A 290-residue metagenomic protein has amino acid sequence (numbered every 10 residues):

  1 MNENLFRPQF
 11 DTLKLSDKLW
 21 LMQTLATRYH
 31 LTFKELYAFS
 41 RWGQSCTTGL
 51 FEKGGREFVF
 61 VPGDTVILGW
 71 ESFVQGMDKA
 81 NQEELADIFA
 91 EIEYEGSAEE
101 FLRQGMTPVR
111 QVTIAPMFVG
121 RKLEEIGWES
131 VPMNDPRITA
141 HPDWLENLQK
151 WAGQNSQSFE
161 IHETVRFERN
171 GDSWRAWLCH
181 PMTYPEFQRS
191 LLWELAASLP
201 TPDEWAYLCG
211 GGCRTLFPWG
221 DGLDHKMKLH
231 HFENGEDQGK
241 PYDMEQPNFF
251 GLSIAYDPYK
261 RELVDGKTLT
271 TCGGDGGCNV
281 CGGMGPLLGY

Functional and structural regions predicted by a protein language model:
M1-S198: Extended beta-strand/loop cores of jelly-roll/beta-sandwich
R166-G285: Functional-site microenvironments in short loops/helix caps that host divalent-cation chemistry
